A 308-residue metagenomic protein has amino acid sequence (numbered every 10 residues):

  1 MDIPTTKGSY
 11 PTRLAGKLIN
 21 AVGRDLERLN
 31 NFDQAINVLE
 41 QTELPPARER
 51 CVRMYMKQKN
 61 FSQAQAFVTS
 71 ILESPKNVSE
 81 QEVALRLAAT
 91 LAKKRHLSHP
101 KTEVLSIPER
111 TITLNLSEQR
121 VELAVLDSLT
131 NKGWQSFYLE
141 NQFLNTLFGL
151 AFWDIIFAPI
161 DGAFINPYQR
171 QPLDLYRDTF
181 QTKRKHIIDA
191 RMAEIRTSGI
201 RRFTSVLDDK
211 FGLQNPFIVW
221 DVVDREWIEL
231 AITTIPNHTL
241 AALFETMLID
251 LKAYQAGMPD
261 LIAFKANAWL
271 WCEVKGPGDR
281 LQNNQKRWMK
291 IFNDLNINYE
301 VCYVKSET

Functional and structural regions predicted by a protein language model:
M1-V22, S74, T90-I235, T246: N-terminal alpha-helical interaction modules that lie
D2, F32-Q41, Q63-E73, H99-L105: Alpha-helical repeat scaffolds
Y10-N20, T42-R50, V78-E82: Generic helix N-cap/helix-start motif at coil->alpha-helix transitions
V22, A35, R50-C51, Y55 (+1 more regions): Structural register within alpha-helical repeat arrays
L26-E27, M56-K59, T113-L114: Hydrophobic/aromatic side-chain positions at a characteristic register within alpha-helices of tetratricopeptide repeats
N60-E80, A89-A92: TPR/TPR-like (Sel1-like) alpha-helical repeat modules
I188, V223, W227-L243, D260-G278 (+1 more regions): Conserved catalytic cores of phosphodiester-cleaving nucleases, focusing on short active-site segments
A268-V304: Basic, amphipathic alpha-helical patches used to engage nucleic acids or provide basic targeting signals, exemplified
